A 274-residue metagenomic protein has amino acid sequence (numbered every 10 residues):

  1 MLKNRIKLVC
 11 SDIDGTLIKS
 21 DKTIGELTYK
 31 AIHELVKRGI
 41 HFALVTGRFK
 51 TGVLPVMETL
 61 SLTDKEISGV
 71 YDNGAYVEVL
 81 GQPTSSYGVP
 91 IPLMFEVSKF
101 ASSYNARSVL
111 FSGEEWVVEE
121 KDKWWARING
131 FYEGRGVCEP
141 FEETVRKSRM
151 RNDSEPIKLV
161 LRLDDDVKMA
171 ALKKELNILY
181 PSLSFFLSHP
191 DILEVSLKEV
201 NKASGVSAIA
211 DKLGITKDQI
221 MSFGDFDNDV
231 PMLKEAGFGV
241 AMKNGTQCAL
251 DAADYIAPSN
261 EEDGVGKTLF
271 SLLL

Functional and structural regions predicted by a protein language model:
M1-I13, K30-H33, K37, I215: Non-catalytic pre-domain segments flanking phosphatase-related domains
K3-I6, G39, D64-E66, N105 (+2 more regions): A general structural motif
K3-L8, G25, I178, E194-L274: Mg2+-dependent phosphoryl-transfer enzymes with acidic/Ser/Thr/Gly-rich catalytic loops
I13, R48, G74, G224-F226: Active-site metal-binding loops of divalent metal-dependent hydrolases
S20-I24: Conserved ATPase-coupling elements of RecA-like P-loop NTPase cores
E26-R127: Active-site phosphate-binding/coordination module
E96, F100, Y104-R107, F111-F223 (+1 more regions): Conserved acidic, metal-coordinating active-site core of Asp-based, Mg2+-dependent phosphoryl-transfer enzymes
